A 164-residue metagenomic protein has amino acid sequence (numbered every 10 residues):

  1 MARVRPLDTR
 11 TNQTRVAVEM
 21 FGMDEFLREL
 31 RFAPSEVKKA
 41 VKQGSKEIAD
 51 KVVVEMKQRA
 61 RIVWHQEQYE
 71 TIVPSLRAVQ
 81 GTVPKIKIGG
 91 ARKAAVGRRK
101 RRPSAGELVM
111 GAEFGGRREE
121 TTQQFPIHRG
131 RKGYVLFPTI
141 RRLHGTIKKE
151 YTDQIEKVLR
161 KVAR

Functional and structural regions predicted by a protein language model:
M1-K93, M110, F114, R118-R164: Short, Lys/Arg-rich flexible segments
K87, A95-R98, R102: Membrane-proximal amphipathic alpha-helices
G106: Cofactor-/ligand-binding subdomain signature composed of acidic, glycine-rich, tryptophan-containing flexible loops
